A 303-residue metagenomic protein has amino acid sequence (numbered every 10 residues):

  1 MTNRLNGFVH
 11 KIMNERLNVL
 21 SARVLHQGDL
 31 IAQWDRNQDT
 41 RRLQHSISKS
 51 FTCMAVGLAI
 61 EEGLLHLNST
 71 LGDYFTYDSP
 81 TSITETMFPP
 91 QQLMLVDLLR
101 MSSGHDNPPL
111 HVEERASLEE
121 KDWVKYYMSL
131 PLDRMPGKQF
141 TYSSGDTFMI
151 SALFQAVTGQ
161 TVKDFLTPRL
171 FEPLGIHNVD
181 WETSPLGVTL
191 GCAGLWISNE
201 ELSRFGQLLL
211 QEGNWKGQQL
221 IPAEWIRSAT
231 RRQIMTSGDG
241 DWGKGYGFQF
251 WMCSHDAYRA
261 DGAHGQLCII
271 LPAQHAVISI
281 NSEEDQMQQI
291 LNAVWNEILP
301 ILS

Functional and structural regions predicted by a protein language model:
R4-Q38, I269, H275-S279: A short, well-structured edge-of-sheet supersecondary motif
G28, L43-N68, L98, I150-F154 (+1 more regions): Active-site SXXK
D29, H111-P136, Q160-V179: Short, charged, amphipathic alpha-helices and their helix-cap/turn boundaries
N37, P131-M135, D146-F148, S184-L190: Flexible glycine/proline-enriched surface loops and loop-helix/loop-strand junctions
G63-M101, S129, V157-I197: Active-site helix/loop module of the DD-peptidase/beta-lactamase fold, centered on the serine-lysine SxxK catalytic
M149-L153, G191-N214, Q266-N281: Active-site-proximal alpha-helical segments within enzyme catalytic domains
R227-V277: Active-site Gly/Thr loop motif
G262-S303: Structured C-terminal helix/loop/strand segments within mature extracytoplasmic catalytic/sensor domains
